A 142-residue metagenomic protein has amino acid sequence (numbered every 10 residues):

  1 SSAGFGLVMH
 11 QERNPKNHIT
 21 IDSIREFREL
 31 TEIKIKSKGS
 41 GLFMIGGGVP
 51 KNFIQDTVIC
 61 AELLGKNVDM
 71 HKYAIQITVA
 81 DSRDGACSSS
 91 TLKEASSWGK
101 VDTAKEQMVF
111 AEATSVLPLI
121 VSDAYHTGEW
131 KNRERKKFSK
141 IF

Functional and structural regions predicted by a protein language model:
S1-G41, I45, P50: Active-site rim loops that border cofactor/substrate pockets in soluble metabolic enzymes
F5-Q11, I54-T57, A86-S89: Short acidic, glycine/serine/threonine-rich loops at helix termini
P15-E29, C60-V79: Gly/Ser/Thr-rich active-site loops/lids in small-molecule metabolic enzymes that frequently grip phosphoryl groups
I21-R28, N52-V58, D69, A111-L119: Conserved active-site and cofactor/substrate-binding residues in soluble primary-metabolism enzymes
E29-I33, T57, S139-I141: Short linear segments in flexible contexts
G39, V49, L63-F142: C-terminal functional extensions of proteins
